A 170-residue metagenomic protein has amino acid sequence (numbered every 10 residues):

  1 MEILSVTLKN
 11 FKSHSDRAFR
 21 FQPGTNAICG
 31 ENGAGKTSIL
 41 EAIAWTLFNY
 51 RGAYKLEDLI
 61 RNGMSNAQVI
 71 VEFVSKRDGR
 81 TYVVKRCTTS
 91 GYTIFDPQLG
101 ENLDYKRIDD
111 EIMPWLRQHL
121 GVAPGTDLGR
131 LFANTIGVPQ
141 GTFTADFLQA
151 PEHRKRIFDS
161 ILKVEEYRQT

Functional and structural regions predicted by a protein language model:
M1-D104, Q118: Extreme N-terminal "head/tail" segments of very large remodeling/mechanoenzyme assemblies
N26, T81-T170: Extended, charged alpha-helical "arm/stalk" segments used for dimerization and assembly in large NTPase-driven machines
